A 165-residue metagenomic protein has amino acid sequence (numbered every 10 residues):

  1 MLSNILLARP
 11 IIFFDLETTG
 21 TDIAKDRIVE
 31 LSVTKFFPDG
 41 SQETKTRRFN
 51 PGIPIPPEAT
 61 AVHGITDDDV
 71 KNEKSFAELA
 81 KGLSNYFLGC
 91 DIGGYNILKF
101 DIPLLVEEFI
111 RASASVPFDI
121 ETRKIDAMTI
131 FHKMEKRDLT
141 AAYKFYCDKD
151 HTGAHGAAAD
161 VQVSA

Functional and structural regions predicted by a protein language model:
M1-I120, K136-H155: Conserved non-catalytic scaffold segment of RNase H-like nuclease domains
F14, I125, A159: Active-site flanking residues adjacent to catalytic metal/cofactor-binding acidic residues
P103, M128, Q162: Active-site phosphate/pyrophosphate-handling residues
T122-R137: Short alpha-helix plus adjacent loop in nuclease-associated cores
G156-A165: Acidic, divalent-metal-coordinating active-site segment for phosphoryl/phosphodiester hydrolysis, typified by short
